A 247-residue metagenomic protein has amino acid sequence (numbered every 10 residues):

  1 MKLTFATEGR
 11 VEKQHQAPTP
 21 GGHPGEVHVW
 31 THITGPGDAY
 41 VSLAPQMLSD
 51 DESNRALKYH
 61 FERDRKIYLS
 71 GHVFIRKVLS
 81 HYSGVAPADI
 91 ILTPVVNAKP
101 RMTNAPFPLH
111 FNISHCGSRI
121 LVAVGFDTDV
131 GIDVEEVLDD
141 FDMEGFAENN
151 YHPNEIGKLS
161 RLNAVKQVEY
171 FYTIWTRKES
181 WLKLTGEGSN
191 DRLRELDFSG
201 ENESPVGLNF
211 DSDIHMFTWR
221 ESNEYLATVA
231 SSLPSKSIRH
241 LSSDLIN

Functional and structural regions predicted by a protein language model:
M1-N247: Core catalytic alpha/beta fold that binds nucleotide/phospho-ligands
